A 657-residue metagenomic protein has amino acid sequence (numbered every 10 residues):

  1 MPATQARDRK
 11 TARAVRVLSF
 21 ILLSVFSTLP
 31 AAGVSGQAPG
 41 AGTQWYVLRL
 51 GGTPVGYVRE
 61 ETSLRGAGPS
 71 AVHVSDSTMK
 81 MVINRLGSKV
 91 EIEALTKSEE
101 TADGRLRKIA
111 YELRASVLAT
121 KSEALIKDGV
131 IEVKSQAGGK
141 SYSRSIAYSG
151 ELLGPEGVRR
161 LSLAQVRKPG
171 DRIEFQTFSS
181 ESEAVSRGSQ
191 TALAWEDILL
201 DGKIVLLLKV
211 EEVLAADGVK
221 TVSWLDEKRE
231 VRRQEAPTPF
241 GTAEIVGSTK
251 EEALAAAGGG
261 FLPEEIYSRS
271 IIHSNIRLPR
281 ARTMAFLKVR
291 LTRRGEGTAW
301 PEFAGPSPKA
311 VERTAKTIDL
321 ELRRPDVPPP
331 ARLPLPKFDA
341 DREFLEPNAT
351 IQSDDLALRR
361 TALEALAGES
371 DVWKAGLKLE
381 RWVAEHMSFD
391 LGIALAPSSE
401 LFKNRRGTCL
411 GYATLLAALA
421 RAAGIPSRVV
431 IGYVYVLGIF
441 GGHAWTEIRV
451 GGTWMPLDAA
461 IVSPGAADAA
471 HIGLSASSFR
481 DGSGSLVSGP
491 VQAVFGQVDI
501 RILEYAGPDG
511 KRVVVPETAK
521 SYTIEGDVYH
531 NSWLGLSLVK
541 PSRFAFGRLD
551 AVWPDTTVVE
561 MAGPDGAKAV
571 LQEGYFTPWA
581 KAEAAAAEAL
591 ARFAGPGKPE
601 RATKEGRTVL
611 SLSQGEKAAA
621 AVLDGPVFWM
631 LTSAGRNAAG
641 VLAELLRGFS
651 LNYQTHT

Functional and structural regions predicted by a protein language model:
M1-V15: N-terminal secretory signal peptides that target proteins for export/translocation
R16-L29: Bacterial N-terminal signal peptides
Q37-S145, L163-P330, R480-G484, G489-A519: Acidic, serine/threonine-rich low-complexity disordered tracts
G52, R229, Y529, G535-D550 (+1 more regions): Short conserved aromatic/hydrophobic patches within beta-strands of well-structured domains
P155-R159, P325-P328, R332-G407, S478: Secondary-structure boundary elements
K203-K209, D217-S223, K228-E230, G411-Q492: Hydrophobic/aromatic-rich core segments of domains that either
S248-E252, S542-A545, G625-T657: Surface-exposed amphipathic alpha-helical segments
V539, F546-T556, G574-F576, A586-S633: Signature of long, low-cysteine stretches enriched in small and polar/charged residues
